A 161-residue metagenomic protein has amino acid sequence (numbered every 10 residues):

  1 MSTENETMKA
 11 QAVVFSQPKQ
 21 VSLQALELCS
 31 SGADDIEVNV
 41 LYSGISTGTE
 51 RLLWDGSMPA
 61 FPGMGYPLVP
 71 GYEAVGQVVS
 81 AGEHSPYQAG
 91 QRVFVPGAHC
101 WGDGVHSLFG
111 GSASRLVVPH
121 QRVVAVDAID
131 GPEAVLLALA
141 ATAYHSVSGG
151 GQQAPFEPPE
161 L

Functional and structural regions predicted by a protein language model:
M8-Q11: Extreme N-terminal starter segment of soluble prokaryotic enzymes
S16-Q17, P119: Short acidic-glycine loop/turn motifs at beta-strand connectors
Q17-K19, G32: Residue-level recognition of beta-strand termini and adjacent short loop/turns
K19-E27: Short glycine/threonine/proline-enriched tight-turn/helix- or strand-capping micro-motif at secondary-structure
L28-I45, S57-H99, D127-I129: Glycine-rich beta-strand-centered segment in the early N-terminal region that forms part of a ligand/cofactor-binding
G48-W54: Cytochrome P450 core scaffold surrounding the K-helix E-X-X-R motif and the conserved "meander" helix-loop region
V93-L161: NAD(P)H dinucleotide-binding glycine-rich loop of Rossmann-like/cofactor-binding domains, especially the beta1-alpha1
